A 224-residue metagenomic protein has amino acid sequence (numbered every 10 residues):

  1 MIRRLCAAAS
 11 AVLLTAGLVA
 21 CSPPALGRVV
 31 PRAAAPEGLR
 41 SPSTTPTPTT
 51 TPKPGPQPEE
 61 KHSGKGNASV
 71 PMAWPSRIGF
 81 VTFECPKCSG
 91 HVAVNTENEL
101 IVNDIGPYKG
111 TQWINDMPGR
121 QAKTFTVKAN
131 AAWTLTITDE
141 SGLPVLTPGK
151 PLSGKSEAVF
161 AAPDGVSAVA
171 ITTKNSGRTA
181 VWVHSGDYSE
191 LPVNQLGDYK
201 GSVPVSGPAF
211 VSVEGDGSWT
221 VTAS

Functional and structural regions predicted by a protein language model:
M1-V12: N-terminal export and membrane-targeting signals
G17-A20: C-terminal motif of bacterial Sec signal peptides marking the signal peptidase cleavage site
S22-S224: Acidic, Ser/Thr/Pro
